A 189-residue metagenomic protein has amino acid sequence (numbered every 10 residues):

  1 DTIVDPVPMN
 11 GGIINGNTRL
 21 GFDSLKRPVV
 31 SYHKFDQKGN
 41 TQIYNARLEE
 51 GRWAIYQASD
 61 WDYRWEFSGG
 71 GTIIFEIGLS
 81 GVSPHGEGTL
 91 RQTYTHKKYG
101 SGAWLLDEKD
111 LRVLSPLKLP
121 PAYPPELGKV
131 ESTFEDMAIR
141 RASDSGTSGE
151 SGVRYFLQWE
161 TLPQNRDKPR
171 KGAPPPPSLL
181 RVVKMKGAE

Functional and structural regions predicted by a protein language model:
D1-E189: Extracellular, repeat-based ectodomains that mediate carbohydrate processing or recognition
